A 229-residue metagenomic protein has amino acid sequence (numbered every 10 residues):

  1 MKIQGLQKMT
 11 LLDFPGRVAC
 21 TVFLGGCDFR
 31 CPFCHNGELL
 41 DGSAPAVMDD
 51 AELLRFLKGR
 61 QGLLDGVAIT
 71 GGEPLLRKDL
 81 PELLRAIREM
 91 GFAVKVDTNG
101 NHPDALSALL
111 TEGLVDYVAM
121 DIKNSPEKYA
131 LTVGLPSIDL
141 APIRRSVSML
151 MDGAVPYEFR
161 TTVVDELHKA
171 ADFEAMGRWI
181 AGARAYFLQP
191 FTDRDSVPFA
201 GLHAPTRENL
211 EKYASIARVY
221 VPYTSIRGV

Functional and structural regions predicted by a protein language model:
M1-R17: Short, charged low-complexity linear segments at domain edges
L6, Q189-F191, I226-V229: Conserved beta-strand termini and adjacent loop/short-helix elements that scaffold enzyme active sites in alpha/beta
F14-M48: Canonical Radical SAM [4Fe-4S] cluster-binding loop centered on the CxxxCxxC motif and its immediate flanking residues
F23, T70-G71: A secondary-structure boundary/capping signal
G37-V67: Conserved alpha-helical substructure of the radical SAM core
L54-G66, L75-R207: Conserved AdoMet/S-adenosylmethionine-binding subsite of the radical SAM
R207-I216: Low-complexity, intrinsically disordered Gly/Pro/Thr-rich segments
